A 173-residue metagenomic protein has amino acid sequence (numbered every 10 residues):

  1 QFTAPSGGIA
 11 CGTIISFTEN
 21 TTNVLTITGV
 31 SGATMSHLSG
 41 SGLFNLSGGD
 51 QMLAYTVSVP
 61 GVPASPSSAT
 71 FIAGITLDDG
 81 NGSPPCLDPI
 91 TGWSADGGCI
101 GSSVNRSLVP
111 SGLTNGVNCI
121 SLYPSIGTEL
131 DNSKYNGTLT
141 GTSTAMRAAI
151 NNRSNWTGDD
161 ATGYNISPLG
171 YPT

Functional and structural regions predicted by a protein language model:
Q1-S31: Intrinsically disordered, low-complexity Pro/Gly/Ser/Thr-rich segments with frequent PxxP/GP/PP motifs and embedded
T22, G32-M35, A69, P84: Generic N-terminal initiation segments characterized by hydrophobic and/or small/turn-forming residues
T26-H37, F44-S47: Short glycine/proline/serine/threonine-rich loop/turn segments at secondary-structure transition edges
G40-P168: Conserved beta-structured recognition patch
Y171-T173: Low-complexity, Pro/Thr/Ser/Gly/Ala-rich linker/spacer regions in secreted, extracellular modular proteins
